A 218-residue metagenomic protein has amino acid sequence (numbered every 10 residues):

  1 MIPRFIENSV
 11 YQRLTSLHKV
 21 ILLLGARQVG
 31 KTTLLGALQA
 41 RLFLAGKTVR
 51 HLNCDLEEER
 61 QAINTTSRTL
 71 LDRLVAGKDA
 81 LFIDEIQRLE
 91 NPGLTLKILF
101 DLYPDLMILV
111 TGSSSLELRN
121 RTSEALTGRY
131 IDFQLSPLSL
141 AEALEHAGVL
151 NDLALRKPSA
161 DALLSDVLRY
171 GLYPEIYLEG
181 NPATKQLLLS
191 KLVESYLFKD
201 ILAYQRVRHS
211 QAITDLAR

Functional and structural regions predicted by a protein language model:
M1-T15: Pre-Walker A adenine-sensing motif
L23: Hydrophobic anchor at the beta1->P-loop junction of P-loop NTPases
K31: Conserved lysine of the Walker
L34, L38: Hydrophobic positions on the alpha1 helix immediately C-terminal to the Walker A/P-loop
V49-A80: Short glycine-rich substrate-engagement loop in P-loop NTPases that contacts/grips substrate
F82, M107-S113, Q134: Structural recognition of the conserved hydrophobic beta-strand(s) that form the central parallel beta-sheet of P-loop
L116-D132, A147-G148: Short regulatory helix/loop adjacent to the ATP-binding pocket of P-loop NTPases
A141-R218: Interdomain hinge/linker elements that couple catalytic modules in large macromolecular machines
